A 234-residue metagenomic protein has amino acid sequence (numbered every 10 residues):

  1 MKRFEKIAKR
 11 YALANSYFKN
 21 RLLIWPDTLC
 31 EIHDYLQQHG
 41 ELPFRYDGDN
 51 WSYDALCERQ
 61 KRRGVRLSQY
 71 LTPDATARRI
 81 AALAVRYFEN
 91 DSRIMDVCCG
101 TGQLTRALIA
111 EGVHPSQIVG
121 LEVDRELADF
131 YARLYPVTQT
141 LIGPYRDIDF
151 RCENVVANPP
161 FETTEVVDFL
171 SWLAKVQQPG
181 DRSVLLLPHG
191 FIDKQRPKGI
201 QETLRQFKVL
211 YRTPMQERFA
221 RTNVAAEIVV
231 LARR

Functional and structural regions predicted by a protein language model:
K2-R234: Class I S-adenosyl-L-methionine-dependent methyltransferase catalytic core
